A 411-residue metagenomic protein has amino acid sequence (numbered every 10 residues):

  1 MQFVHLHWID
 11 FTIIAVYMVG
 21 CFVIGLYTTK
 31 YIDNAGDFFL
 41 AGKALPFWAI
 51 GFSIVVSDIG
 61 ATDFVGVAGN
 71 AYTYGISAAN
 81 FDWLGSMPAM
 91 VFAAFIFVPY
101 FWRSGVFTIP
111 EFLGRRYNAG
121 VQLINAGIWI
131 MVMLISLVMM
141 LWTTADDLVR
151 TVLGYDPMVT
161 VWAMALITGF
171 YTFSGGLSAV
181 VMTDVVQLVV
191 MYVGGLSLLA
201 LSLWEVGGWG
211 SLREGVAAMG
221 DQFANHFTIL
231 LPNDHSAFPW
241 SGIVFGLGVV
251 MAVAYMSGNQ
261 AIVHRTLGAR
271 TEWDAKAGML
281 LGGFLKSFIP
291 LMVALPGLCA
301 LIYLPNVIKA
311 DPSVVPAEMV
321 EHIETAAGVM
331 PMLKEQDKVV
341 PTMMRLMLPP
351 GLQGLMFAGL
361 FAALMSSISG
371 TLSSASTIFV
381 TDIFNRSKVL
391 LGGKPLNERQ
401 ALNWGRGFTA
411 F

Functional and structural regions predicted by a protein language model:
M1-F64, T172-G175: Membrane-interface "cap" regions at the ends of multi-pass membrane proteins
Q2-H7, L40-L45, A49, G66-F81 (+2 more regions): Loop-to-helix junctions at membrane interfaces in multi-pass transport proteins
M18-C21, S57-D58, S86-M90, I130 (+6 more regions): Residue-level recognition of pore/gate-forming positions within transmembrane alpha-helices of multi-pass
V19-A35, I96-P110, F170, S174-G176 (+5 more regions): Juxtamembrane interface elements at the cytosolic ends of transmembrane helices in multi-pass membrane proteins
C21, V56, S77-G175, L247-Y255 (+3 more regions): Helix-loop-helix module between adjacent transmembrane segments
D37-L40, E111-N118, A126, D147 (+9 more regions): Short amphipathic alpha-helical coupling elements at transmembrane boundaries
R116-L123, L134, V380-F411: Loop-to-transmembrane helix boundary motifs in multi-pass membrane proteins
L333-M365, R386-G405: Membrane-embedded translocation segments of transport machinery
